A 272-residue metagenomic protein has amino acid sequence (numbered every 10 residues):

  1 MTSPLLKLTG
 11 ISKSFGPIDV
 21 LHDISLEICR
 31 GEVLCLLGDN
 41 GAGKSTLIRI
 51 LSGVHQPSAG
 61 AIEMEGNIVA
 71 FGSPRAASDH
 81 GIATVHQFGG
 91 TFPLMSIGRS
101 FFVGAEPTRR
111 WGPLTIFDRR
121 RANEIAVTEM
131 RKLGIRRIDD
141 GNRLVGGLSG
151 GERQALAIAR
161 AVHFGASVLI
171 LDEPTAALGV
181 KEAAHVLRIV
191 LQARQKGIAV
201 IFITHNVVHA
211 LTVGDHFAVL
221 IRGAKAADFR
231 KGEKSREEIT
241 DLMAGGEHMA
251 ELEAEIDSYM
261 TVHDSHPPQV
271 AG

Functional and structural regions predicted by a protein language model:
T2-G272: Glycine-rich phosphate-binding loops of nucleotide-dependent enzymes
